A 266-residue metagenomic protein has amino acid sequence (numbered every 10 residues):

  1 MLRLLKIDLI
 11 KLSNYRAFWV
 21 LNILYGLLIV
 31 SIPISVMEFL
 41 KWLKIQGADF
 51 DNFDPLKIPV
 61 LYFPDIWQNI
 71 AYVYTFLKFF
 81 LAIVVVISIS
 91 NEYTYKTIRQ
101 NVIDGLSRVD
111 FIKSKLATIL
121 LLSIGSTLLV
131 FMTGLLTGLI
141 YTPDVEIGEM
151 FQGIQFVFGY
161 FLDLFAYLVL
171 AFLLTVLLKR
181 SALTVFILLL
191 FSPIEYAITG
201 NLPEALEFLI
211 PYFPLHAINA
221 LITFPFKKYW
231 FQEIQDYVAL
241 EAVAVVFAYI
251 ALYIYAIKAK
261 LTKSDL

Functional and structural regions predicted by a protein language model:
M1-G26: Aromatic- and glycine-rich beta-strand/loop motifs that create alpha-glucan
A17-F18, S107-V109, K113, E149 (+1 more regions): Membrane-helix interface segments
N22, R99, I112, V185-F186: Hydrophobic/aromatic positions within or immediately flanking transmembrane alpha-helices of multi-pass small-molecule
N22-V86, I112-L177, P193-A197, E204 (+1 more regions): Secretory targeting signals
I83-D104, R108-V109, L116: Transmembrane helix boundary and interhelical loop/hinge segments in multi-pass membrane proteins
S88, T97-N101, L136, L173 (+1 more regions): A residue-level signal for alpha-helical anchor/packing sites in multi-pass solute transporters
E92, L177-L178: Helix-loop interface residues and adjacent transmembrane-helix termini in multi-pass membrane transporters, primarily
V245-L266: Junction motif at the cytosolic side of a transmembrane helix
